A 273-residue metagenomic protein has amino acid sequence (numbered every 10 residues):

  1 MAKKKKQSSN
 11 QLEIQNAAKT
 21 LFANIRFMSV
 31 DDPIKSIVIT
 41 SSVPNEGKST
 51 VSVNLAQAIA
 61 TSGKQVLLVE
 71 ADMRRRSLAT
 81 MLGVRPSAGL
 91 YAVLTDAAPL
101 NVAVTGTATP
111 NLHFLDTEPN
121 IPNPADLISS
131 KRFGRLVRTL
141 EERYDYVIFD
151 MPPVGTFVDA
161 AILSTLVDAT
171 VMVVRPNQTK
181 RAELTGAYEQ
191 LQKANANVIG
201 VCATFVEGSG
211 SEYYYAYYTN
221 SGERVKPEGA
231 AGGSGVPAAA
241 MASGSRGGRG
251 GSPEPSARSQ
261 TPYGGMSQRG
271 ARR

Functional and structural regions predicted by a protein language model:
M1-R273: P-loop NTP-binding module
